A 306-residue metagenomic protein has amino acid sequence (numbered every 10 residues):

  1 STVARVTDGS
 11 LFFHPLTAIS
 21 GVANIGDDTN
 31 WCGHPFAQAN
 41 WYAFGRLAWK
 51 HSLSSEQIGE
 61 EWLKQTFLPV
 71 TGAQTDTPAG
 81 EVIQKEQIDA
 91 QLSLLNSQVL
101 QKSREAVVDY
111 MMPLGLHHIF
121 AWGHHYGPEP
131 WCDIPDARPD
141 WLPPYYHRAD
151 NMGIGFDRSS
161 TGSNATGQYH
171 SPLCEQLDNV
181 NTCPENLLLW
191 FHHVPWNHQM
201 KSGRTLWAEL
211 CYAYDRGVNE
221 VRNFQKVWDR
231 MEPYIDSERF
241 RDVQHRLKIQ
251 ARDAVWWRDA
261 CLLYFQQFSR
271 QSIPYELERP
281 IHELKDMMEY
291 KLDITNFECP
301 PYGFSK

Functional and structural regions predicted by a protein language model:
T2-P69, Q84-S305: Catalytic domains of carbohydrate-active enzymes that cleave complex glycans
